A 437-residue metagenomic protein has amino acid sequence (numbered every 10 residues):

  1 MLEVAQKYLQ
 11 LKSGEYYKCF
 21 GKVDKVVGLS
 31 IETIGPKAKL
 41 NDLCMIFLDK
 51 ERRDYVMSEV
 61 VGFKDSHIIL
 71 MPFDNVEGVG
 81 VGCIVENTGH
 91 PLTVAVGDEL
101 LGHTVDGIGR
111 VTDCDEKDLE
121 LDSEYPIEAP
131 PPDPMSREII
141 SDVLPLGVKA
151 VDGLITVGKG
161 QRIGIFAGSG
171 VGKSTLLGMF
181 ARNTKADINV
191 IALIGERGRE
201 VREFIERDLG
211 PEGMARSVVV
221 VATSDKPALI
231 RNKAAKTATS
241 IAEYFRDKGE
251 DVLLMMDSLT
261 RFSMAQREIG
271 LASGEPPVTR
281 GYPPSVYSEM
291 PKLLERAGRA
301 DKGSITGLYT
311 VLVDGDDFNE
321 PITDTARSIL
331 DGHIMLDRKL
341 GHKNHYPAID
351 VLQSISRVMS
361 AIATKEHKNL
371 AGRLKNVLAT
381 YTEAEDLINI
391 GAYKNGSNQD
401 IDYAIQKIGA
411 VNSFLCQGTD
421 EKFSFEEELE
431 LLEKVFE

Functional and structural regions predicted by a protein language model:
M1-H103, I108-T112: N-terminal accessory targeting/assembly segments
E3-Y8, T88, L146-V151, A238 (+2 more regions): Phosphate-interacting basic helix/loop segments used at nucleotide- and nucleic-acid interfaces
L11, R53-D54, L92-V96, V111-K117 (+4 more regions): Active-site phosphate-binding and catalytic loops of NTP-dependent enzymes
C19, L40, L100, L121-S123 (+5 more regions): A generic structural signal for well-ordered coil/turn residues at beta-strand boundaries that shape enzyme active-site
K25, G35, L48, G62 (+11 more regions): Flexible glycine-/small-residue-rich
C83-V85, E99, T112-Q161, S174-M179 (+2 more regions): P-loop NTPase nucleotide-binding/switch module
T88-L92, I108, S123, P131 (+10 more regions): Glycine-rich, flexible loop/turn motifs
G153-L154, G160-E437: P-loop NTPase catalytic core
